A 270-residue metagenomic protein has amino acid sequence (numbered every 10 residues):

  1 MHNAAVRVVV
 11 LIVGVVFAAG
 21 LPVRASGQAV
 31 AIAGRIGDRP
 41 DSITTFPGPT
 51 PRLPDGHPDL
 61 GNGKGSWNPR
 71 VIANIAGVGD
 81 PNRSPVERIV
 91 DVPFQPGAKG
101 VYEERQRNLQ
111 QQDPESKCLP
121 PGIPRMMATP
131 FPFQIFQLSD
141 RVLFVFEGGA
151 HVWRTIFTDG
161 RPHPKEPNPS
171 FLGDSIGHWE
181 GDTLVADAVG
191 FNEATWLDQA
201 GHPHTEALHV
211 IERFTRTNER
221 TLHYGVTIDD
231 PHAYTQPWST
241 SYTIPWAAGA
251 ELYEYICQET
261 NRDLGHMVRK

Functional and structural regions predicted by a protein language model:
M1-V6: N-terminal secretory signal peptides that target proteins for export/translocation
V9-G20: Bacterial N-terminal signal peptides
V23-K270: PEST-like low-complexity, intrinsically disordered acidic/proline/serine-rich tracts that flank trafficking/processing
